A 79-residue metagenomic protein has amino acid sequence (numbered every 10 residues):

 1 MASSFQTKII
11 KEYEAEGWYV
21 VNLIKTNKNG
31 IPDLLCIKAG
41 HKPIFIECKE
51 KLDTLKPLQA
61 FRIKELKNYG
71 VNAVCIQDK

Functional and structural regions predicted by a protein language model:
M1-K79: Catalytic phosphate/metal-binding cores of nucleic-acid and nucleotide-processing enzymes, i.e., regions that mediate
